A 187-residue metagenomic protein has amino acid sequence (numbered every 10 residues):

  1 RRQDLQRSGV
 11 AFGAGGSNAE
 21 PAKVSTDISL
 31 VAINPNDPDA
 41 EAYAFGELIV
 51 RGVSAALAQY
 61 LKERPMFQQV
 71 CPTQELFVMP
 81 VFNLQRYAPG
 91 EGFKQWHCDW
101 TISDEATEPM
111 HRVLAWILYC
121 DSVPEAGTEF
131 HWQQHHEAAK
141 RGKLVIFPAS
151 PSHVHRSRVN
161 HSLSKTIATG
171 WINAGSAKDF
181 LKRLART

Functional and structural regions predicted by a protein language model:
R1-L144, S152-T187: Fe(II)/2-oxoglutarate oxygenase catalytic core
